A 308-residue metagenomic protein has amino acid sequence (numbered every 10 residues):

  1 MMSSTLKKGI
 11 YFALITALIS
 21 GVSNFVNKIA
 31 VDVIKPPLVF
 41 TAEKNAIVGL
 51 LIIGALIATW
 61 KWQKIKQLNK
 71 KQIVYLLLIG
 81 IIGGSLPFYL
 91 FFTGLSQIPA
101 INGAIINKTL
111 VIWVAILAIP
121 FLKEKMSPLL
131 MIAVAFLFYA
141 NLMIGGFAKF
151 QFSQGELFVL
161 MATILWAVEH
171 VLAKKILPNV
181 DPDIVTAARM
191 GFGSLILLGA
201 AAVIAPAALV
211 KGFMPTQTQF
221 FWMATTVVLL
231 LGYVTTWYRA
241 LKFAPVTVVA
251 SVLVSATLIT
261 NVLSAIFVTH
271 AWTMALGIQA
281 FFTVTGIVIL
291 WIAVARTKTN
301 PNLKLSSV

Functional and structural regions predicted by a protein language model:
M1-E43, F150-K175, G199, M223 (+1 more regions): Glycine-/small-residue-enriched transmembrane alpha-helix faces in small-molecule transporters and effluxers
K7-I15, L38-A58, L78, A133-F136 (+5 more regions): Hydrophobic alpha-helical transmembrane segments of multi-pass integral membrane proteins, especially transporters
G21, F25, G80-S85, Y89 (+6 more regions): Hydrophobic/small/kink-forming positions within alpha-helical transmembrane segments of polytopic membrane proteins
V22-N24, T59-I101, N107, M143 (+1 more regions): Specific transmembrane alpha-helical segments of multi-pass solute transporters/efflux pumps, especially DMT/EamA
F25-P37, K64-I65, S96, L142-Q154 (+2 more regions): Membrane-interface helix termini and inter-helical loops of multi-pass transporters
E43, F88, N102-T109, A173-L195 (+1 more regions): Helix-helix packing/entry segments at the starts of transmembrane helices
L51, L56, T109-I132, L258-I278: C-terminal transmembrane-helix exit sites in multi-pass transporters
I52, M126-G146, L197, V254 (+1 more regions): Hydrophobic transmembrane alpha-helices of multi-pass small-molecule transport proteins
